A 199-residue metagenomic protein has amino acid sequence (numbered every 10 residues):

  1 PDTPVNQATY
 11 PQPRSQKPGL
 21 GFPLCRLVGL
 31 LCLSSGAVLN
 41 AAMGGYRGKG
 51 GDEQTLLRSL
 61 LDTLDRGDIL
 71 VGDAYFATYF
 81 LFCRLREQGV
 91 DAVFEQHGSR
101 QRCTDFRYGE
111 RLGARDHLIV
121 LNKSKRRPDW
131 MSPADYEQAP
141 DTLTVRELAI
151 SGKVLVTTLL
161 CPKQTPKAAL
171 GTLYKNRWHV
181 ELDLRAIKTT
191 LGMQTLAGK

Functional and structural regions predicted by a protein language model:
D2-A8, R14-K199: Single, function-defining residue in the core of a domain
